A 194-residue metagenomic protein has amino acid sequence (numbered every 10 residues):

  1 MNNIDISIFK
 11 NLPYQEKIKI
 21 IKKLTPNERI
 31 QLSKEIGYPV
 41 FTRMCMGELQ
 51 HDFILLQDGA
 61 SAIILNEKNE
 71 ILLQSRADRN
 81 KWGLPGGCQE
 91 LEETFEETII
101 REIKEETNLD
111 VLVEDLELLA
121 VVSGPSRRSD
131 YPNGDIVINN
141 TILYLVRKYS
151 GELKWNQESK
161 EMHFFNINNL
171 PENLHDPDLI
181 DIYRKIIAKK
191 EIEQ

Functional and structural regions predicted by a protein language model:
I4-P13, T25, N80-W82, E152-Q194: Nudix hydrolase/Nudix homology domain
I18-S61, E67, G134-D135: Acidic, metal-coordinating catalytic segment for phosphate/diphosphate chemistry, firing primarily on the Nudix
L55-Q57, A77-R79, L84, V137-T141: Short connector loops at helix/strand junctions that flank enzyme active sites, especially segments positioning acidic
D58-A60, N69, N140-I142, K160: Change "...and in nucleic-acid phosphodiester-cleaving endonucleases..." to "...and in nucleic-acid processing enzymes
I64, L143-R147, F164-N166: Short, well-ordered beta-strand micro-motif
N66-E106, D110: Conserved Nudix-box catalytic region and its N-terminal flanking loop in Nudix hydrolases and closely related
E70-I71, S150-K154: Short helix-loop capping/hinge motifs at secondary-structure junctions, enriched in acidic/polar residues
L109-E152: Active-site segment of metal-dependent pyrophosphate-handling enzymes, primarily the Nudix hydrolase catalytic core
